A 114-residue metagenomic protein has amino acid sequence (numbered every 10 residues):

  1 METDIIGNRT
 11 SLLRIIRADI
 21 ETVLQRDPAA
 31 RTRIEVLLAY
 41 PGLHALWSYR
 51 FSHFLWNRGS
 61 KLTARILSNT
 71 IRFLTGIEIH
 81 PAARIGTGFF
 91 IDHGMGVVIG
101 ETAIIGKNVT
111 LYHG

Functional and structural regions predicted by a protein language model:
M1-I71, T75: Terminal amphipathic alpha-helical/low-complexity segments used for targeting or macromolecular assembly
R72-H113: Structural signal for interior beta-strand "rungs" in well-ordered beta-sheet cores of soluble enzyme domains
